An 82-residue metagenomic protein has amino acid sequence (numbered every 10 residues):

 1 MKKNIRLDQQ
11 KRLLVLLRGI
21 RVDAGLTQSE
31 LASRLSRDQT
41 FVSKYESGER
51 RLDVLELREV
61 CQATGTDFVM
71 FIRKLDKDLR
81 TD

Functional and structural regions predicted by a protein language model:
M1-D23: A short, Lys/Arg-rich alpha-helix, primarily the initiator
M1-D8, V69-D82: Short, charged recognition helix plus adjacent turn of helix-turn-helix-like nucleic-acid-binding domains
V15-R34, E59: Short basic helix-loop element that most often maps to the first helix and adjoining turn of HTH DNA-binding modules
L17, L31-A32, V42-Y45, F71: Conserved hydrophobic/aromatic packing and binding residues within compact polymer-binding modules
G19, D23, A63-T66, K77: Conserved amphipathic alpha-helical interaction elements at protein-protein interfaces in regulatory, energy-coupling
S36-L52: Recognition helix of helix-turn-helix/homeodomain-like DNA-binding domains that insert into the DNA major groove
L55-F71: DNA major-groove recognition helix of helix-turn-helix/homeodomain DNA-binding modules
